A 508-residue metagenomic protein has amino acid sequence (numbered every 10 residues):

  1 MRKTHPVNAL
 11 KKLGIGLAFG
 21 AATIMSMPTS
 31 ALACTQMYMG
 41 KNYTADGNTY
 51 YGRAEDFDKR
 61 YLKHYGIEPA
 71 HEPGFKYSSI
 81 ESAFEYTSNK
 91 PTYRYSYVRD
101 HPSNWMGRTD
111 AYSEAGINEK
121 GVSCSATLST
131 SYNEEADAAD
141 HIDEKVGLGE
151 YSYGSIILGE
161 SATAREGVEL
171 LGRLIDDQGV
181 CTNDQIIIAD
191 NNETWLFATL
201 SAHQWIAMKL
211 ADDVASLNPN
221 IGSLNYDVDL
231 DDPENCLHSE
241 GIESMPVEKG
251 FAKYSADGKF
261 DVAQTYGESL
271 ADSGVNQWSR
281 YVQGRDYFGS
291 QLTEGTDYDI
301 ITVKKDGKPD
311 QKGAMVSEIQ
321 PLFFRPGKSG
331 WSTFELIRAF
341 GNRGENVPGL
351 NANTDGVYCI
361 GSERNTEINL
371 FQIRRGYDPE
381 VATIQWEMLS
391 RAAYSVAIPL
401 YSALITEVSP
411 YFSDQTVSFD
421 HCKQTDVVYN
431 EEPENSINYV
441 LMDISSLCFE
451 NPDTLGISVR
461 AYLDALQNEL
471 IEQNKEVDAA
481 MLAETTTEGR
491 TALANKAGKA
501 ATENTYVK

Functional and structural regions predicted by a protein language model:
R2-L17: Bacterial N-terminal signal peptides that target proteins for export
A21-A31: C-terminal segment of classical bacterial N-terminal signal peptides
C34-E150, L170-D310: A contiguous strand-loop segment
G154-E160: Short, well-ordered beta-strand elements within core beta-sheets of diverse protein domains
G167-D176, I337-F340, G344: Short, well-structured alpha-helical segments that form the helix of a local strand-helix-strand
R285, S290-T354, Y358-E363: Accessory, solvent-exposed terminal regions and/or long lumenal/extracellular loops of proteins
E345-E469: Substrate-recognition/cap regions that form aromatic- and gly/pro-loop-enriched pockets for small-molecule ligands
F449-K508: Histidine-centered catalytic/metal-binding microenvironments
